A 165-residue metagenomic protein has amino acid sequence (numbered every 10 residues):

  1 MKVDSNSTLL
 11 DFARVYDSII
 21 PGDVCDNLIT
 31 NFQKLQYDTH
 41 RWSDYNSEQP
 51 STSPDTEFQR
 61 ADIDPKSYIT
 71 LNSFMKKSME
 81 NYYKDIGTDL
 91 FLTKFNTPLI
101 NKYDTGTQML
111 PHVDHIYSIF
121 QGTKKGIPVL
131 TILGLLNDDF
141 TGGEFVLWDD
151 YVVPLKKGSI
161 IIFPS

Functional and structural regions predicted by a protein language model:
M1-F95, L99: Non-heme Fe(II)/2-oxoglutarate
N72-K76, E80-S165: Catalytic core of non-heme Fe(II) oxygenases with the double-stranded beta-helix
